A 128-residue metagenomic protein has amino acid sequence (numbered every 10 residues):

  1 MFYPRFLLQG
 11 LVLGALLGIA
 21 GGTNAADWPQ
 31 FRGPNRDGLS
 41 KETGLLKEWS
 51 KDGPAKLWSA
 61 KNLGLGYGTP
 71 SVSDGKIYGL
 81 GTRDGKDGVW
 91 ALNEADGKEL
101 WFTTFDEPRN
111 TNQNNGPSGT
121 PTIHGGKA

Functional and structural regions predicted by a protein language model:
M1-L11: Bacterial N-terminal signal peptides that target proteins for export
Q9-I19: Bacterial N-terminal signal peptides
G21-A128: Noncatalytic, solvent-exposed loop/strand surfaces of beta-propeller-type extracellular/periplasmic domains
